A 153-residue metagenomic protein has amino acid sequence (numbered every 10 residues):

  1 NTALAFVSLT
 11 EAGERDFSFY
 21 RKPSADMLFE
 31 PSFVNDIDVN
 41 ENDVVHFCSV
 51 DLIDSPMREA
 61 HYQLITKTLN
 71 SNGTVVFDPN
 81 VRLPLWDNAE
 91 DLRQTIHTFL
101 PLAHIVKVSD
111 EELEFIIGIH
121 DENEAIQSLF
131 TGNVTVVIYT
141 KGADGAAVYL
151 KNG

Functional and structural regions predicted by a protein language model:
N1-S49: Conserved N-terminal subdomain of the carbohydrate kinase-like
K22, V50, N80-P84, E111 (+1 more regions): Active-site beta-loop-alpha junctions enriched in small/polar residues
A25, V34, L52, R82 (+2 more regions): A generic structural signal for short hydrophobic patches within well-formed alpha-helices
D26-F29, I53-P56, L83-D87: Short, well-ordered, mixed-charge alpha-helical segments that flank or form enzyme active sites
P31, M57-E59, A89-E90, I119: Conserved strand-to-helix beginnings and helix N-cap segments that scaffold or border functional pockets
N40, S55-N72: Glycosyltransferases and closely related glycan-assembly transferases that use nucleotide-activated donors
S71, L85-G153: Conserved phosphate/ATP/ADP-binding segment of small-molecule kinases
V75-F77: Hydrophobic beta-strand scaffold residues
